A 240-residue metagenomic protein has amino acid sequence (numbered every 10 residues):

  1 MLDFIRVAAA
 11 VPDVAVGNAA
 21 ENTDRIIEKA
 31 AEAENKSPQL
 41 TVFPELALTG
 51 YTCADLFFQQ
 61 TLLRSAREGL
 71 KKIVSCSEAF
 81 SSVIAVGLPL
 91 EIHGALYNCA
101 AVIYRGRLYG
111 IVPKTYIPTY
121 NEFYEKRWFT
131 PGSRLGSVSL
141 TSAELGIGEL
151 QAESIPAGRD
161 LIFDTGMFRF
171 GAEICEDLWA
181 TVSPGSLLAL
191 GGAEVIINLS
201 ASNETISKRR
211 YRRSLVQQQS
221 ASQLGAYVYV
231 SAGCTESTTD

Functional and structural regions predicted by a protein language model:
M1-D240: Enzyme catalytic cores with a strong preference for nitrogen-chemistry domains
